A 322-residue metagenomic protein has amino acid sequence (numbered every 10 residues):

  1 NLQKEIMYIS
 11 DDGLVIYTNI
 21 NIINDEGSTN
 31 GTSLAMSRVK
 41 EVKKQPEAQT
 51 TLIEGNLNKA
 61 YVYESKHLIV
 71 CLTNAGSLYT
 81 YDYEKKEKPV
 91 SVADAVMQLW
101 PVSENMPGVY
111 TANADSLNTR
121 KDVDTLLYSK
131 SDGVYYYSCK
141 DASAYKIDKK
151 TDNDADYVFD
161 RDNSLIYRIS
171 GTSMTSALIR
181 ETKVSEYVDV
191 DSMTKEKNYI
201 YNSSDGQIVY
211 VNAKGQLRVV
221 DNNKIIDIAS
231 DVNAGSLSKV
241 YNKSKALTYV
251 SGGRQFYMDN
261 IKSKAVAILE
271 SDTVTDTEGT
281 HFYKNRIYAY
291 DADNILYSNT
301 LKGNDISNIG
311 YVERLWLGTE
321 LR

Functional and structural regions predicted by a protein language model:
L2, D11-D12, S65, N74 (+11 more regions): Short loop/turn segments that connect beta-strands within the blades of beta-propeller domains, predominantly WD40
L2-E5, G55-K66, D94-N118, D152-N163 (+4 more regions): Repeated scaffold domains used in trafficking and secretory/extracellular systems, primarily beta-propellers
L2-T18, Y61-Y63, V92, Y199-S203 (+5 more regions): Intrinsically disordered, low-complexity repeat tracts
E5-I6, L14-V15, H67-L68, S77 (+6 more regions): Conserved core beta-strand positions within WD40 beta-propeller blades
M7-S10, V15, S28, L34 (+8 more regions): Long, acidic/polar, low-complexity amphipathic helices and coiled-coil-like
Y8, Y17-T18, C71-L72, Y110-T111 (+5 more regions): Residue position within the beta-strands of beta-propeller blades
I16-I53, L78-V92, V134-K149, I169-S192 (+3 more regions): Surface-exposed loop/turn elements that mediate protein-protein interactions on large endomembrane-trafficking
S116-L117, A142, A155, D160 (+9 more regions): Extended non-catalytic domains of envelope/secretory-pathway proteins
